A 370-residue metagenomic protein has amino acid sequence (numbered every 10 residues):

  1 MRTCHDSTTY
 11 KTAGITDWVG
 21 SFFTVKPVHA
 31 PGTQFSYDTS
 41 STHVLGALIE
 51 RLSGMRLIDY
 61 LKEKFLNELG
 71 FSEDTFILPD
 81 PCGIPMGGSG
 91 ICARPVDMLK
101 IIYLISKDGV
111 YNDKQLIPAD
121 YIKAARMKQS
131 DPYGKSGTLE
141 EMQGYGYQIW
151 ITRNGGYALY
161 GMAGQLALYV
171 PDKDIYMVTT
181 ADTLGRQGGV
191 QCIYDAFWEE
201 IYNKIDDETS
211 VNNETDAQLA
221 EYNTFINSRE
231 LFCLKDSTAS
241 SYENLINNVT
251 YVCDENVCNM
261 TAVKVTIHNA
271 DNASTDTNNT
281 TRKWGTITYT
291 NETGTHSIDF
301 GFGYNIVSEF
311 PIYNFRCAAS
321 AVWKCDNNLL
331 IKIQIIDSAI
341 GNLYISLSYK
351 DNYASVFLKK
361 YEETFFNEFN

Functional and structural regions predicted by a protein language model:
M1-F71, P95-G109: Active-site-adjacent helix/loop patches that line small-molecule binding or acyl-intermediate pockets
V25-P31, S41-H43, P79-G87, R153-G156 (+1 more regions): Flexible glycine/proline-enriched surface loops and loop-helix/loop-strand junctions
V28-Y37, I84-C92, L139, A158-L166: Solvent-exposed loop and edge beta-strand segments that line ligand/cofactor-binding and catalytic clefts
S41-L48, G87-V110, Q165-D182, W198: Active-site-proximal alpha-helical segments within enzyme catalytic domains
N67-R126: Active-site-proximal binding-pocket segments
E73, I122-T180: Active-site Gly/Thr loop motif
G161-C233: Structured C-terminal helix/loop/strand segments within mature extracytoplasmic catalytic/sensor domains
E214-N370: Peripheral terminal and inter-domain segments
